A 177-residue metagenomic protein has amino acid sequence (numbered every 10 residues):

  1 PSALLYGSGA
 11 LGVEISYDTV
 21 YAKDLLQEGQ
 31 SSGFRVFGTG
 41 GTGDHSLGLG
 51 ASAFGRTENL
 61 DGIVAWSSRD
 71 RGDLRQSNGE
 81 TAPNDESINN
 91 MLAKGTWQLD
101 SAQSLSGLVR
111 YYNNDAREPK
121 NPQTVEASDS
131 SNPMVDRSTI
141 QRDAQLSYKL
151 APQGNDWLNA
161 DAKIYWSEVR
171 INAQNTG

Functional and structural regions predicted by a protein language model:
L4-N78, N84-M91, A102: Outer-membrane beta-barrel translocator/receptor signature
R35-T39, I63-S67, T96, L108-R110 (+2 more regions): Transmembrane beta-strands of outer-membrane beta-barrel proteins
A51, A93, A144-Y148: Membrane-embedded beta-strands of outer-membrane beta-barrel proteins, especially the hydrophobic/small aromatic
F54-E58, T96-A102, K149-Q153: Structural signature of outer-membrane beta-barrel channels/translocons
S77-N78, N84, A102-L158, E168-G177: Flexible loop and strand-edge segments within Gram-negative outer membrane beta-barrel domains
N89, T96-L99, R137: Conserved C-terminal beta-signal and adjacent last beta-strands/turns of outer-membrane beta-barrel proteins
